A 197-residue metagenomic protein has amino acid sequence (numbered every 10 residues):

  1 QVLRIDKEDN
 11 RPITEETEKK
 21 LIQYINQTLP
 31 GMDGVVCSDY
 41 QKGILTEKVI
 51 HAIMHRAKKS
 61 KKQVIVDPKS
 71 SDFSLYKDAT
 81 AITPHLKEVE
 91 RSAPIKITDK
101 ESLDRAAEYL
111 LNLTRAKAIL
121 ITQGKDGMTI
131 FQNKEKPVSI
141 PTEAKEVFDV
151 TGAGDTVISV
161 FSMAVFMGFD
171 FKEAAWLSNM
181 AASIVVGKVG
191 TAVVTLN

Functional and structural regions predicted by a protein language model:
Q1-V36, V193-N197: Conserved N-terminal subdomain of the carbohydrate kinase-like
K7, P84, T142-E143: Active-site donor-binding loop signature of nucleotide-sugar glycosyltransferases
P12, G31, S38, K48-D78 (+2 more regions): Conserved phosphate-binding/catalytic region of the ribokinase-like
T17, L45-I50: Residues at alpha-helix caps and immediate loop-helix transition turns in enzyme cores, especially N- and C-cap
A79-K87: Non-cysteine beta-strand/loop elements that form the S-adenosyl-L-methionine
